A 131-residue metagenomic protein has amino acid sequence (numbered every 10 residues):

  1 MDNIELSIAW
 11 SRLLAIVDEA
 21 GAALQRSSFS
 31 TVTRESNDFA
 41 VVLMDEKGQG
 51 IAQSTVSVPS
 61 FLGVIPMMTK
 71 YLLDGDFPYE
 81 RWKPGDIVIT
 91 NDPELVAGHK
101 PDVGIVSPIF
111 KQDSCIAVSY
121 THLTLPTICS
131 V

Functional and structural regions predicted by a protein language model:
N3-T69: Long, charge-dense accessory insertions within large macromolecular proteins
E46, K111-Q112: Short, ordered coil/turn segments that flank beta-strands lining enzyme active or ligand-binding pockets
Q49-Q53, G63-D92: Regulatory sensory and allosteric helical modules in signal-transduction proteins and certain transcription factors
V103-K111: A short, hydrophobic, proline-anchored segment that marks a local hinge/packing element in signaling and regulatory
S114-A117: Short hydrophobic/glycine-rich mini-motifs in sensory/regulatory modules that couple input to downstream signaling
T121-T127: Conserved small/polar residues in nucleotide/adenosyl-binding loops
